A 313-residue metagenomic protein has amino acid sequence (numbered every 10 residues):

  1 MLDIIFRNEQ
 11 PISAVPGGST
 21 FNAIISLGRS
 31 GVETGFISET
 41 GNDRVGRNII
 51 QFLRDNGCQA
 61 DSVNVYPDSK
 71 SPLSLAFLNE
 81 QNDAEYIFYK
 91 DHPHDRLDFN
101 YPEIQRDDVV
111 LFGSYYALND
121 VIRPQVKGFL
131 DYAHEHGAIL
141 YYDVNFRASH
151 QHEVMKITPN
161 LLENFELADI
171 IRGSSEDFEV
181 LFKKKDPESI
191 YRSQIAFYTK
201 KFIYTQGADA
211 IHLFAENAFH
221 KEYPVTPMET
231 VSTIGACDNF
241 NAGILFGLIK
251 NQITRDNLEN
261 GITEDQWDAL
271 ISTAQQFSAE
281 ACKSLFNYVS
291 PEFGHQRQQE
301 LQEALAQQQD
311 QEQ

Functional and structural regions predicted by a protein language model:
M1-R7: Positively charged, low-complexity intrinsically disordered leader regions
I5, N22-E33, L78, G247-I249: Alpha-helix C-terminal capping segments
E9-I25: Short catalytic helix/loop segments, enriched in acidic residues and glycine and frequently bearing histidine
E33-S114, Q299-Q313: Conserved N-terminal subdomain of the carbohydrate kinase-like
E103-Q105, N164-F165, A196: A short, aliphatic-rich alpha-helical micro-motif
D108-V109, I170, K201: Structural motif
L118-R192, D209-A210: Conserved beta-alpha-beta core of the PfkB/ribokinase-like small-molecule kinase fold
P187-Q313: Conserved phosphate-binding/catalytic region of the ribokinase-like
